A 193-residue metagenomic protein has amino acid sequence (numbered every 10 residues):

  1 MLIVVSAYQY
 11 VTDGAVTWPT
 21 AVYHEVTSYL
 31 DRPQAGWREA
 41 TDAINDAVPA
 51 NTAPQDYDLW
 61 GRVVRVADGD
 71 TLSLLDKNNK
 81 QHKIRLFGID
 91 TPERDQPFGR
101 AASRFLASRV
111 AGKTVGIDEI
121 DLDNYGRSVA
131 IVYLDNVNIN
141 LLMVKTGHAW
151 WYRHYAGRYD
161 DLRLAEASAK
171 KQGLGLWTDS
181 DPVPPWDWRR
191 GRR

Functional and structural regions predicted by a protein language model:
M1-R193: Small beta-barrel nucleic-acid-binding modules, primarily SNase/OB-fold domains and secondarily Tudor-like barrels
